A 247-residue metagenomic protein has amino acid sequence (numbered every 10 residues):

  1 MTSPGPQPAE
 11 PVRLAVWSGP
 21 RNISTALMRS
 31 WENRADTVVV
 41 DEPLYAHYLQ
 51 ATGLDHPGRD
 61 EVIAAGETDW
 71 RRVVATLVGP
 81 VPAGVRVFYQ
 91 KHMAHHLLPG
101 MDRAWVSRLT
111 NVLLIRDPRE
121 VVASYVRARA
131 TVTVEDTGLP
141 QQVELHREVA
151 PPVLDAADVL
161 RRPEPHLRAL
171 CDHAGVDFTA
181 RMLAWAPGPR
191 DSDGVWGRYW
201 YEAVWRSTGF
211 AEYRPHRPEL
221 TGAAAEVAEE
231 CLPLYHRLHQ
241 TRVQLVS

Functional and structural regions predicted by a protein language model:
M1-A83: PAPS-dependent sulfotransferase catalytic core
M1-L14, T179-S247: PAPS-dependent sulfotransferases, especially Golgi type II membrane carbohydrate sulfotransferases
V16, P20, E135, V159 (+1 more regions): Aromatic-acidic/polar surface patches that form glycan- and anion
H47-L49, V121, G188: Generic structural signal for helix capping and beta-alpha/helix-loop junctions
R59-I115: A basic- and aromatic-enriched beta-loop-alpha substructure that forms the phosphate/nucleotide- and DNA/RNA-contacting
A65-V73, M93-A94, V134-Q141, A223-E230: Soluble or luminal CAZymes and related metallo-dependent hydrolases
A83, L145-P151, L234-R237, T241: A structural motif corresponding to the C-terminal end of an alpha-helix and its immediate exit/capping segment
Q90-R181, R198-R206: PAPS-dependent sulfotransferase catalytic domain
